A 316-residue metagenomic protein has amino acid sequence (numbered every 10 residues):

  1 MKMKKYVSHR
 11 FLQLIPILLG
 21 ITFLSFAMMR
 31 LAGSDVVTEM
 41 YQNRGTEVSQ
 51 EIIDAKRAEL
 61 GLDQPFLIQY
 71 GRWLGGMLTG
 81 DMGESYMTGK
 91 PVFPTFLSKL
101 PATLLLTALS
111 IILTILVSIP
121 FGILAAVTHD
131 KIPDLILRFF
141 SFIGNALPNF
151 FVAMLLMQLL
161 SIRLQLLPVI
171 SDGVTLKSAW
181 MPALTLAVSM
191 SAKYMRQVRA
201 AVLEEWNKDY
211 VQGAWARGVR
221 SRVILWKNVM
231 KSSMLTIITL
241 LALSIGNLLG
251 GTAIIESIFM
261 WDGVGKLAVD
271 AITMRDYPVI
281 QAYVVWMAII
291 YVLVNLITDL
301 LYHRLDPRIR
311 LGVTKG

Functional and structural regions predicted by a protein language model:
K2-F11, P120-L156, L235: Cytoplasmic-entry segments and transmembrane alpha-helices of multi-pass inner-membrane transporters
M3, F11, I52, K56 (+9 more regions): Hydrophobic alpha-helical segments of integral membrane proteins, encompassing both true transmembrane helices
K4, F96, L100-P133, V174-G316: Alpha-helical transmembrane segments of integral membrane proteins, especially multi-pass inner/plasma-membrane
L14, K99, T103, F139-F142 (+2 more regions): Residue-level signal for discrete positions within transmembrane alpha-helices of multi-pass small-molecule
L18-G71, Q165-M181: Hydrophobic alpha-helical transmembrane segments of membrane transport/permease proteins and related membrane-embedded
A32, G144-L147, L249: Transmembrane helix irregularities
L62-I119: An internal, D/E-rich "acidic patch" concept
R138-A200: Membrane-water interface segments at transmembrane-helix boundaries in multipass membrane proteins
